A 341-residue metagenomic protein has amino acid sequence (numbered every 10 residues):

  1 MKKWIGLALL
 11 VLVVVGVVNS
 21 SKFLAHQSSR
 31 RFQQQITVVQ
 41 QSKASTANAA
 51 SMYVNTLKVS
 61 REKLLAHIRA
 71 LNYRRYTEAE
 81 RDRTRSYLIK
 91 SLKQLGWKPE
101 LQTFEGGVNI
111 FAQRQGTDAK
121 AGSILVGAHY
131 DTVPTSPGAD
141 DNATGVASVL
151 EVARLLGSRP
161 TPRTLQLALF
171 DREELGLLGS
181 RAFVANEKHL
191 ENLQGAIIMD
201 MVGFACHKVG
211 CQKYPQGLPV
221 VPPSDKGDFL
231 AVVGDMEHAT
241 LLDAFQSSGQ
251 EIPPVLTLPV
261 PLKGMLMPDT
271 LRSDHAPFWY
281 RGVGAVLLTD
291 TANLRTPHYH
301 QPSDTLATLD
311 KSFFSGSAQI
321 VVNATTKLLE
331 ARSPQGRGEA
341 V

Functional and structural regions predicted by a protein language model:
M1-V13: N-terminal Sec-pathway targeting helices
G6-L7, R61, L65-Q115, P259: A non-catalytic alpha/beta surface segment that caps or lines the substrate-entry region of metallo-dependent hydrolase
H26-D82, L95, D131, L294-D304: N-terminal capping segment at the start of a domain
A50-K58, A70-E80, K98-L101, T132-N142 (+6 more regions): Second-shell loop/turn segments in exported
T77-E78, K98, E105-G107, T117-A119 (+6 more regions): Solvent-exposed loop/turn segments at secondary-structure junctions within structured extracellular/periplasmic domains
L101, F111, S123-G127, Q166-L169 (+2 more regions): Structural recognition of the beta-strand scaffold that forms the well-ordered cores of secreted hydrolase catalytic
S136-E237, D243, M267-T270: Acidic/histidine-rich catalytic neighborhood of metal-dependent amide-processing enzymes
K213-S333: Active-site-adjacent substrate-binding region of metalloamidase/peptidase-like peptide-processing proteins
